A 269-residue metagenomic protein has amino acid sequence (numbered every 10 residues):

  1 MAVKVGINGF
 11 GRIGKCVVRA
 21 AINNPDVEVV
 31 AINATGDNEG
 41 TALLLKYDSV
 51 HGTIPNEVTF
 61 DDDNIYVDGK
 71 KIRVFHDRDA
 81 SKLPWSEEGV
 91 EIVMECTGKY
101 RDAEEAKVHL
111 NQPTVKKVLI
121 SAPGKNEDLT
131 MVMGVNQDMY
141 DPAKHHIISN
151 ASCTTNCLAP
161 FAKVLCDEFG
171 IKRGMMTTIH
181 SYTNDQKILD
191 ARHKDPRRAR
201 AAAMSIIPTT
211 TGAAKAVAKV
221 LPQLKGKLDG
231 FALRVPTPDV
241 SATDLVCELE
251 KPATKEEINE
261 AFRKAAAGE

Functional and structural regions predicted by a protein language model:
M1-A199: N-terminal Rossmann-like NAD(P) cofactor-binding subdomain of oxidoreductases, focused on the glycine-rich
E168, G174-T177, D185-E269: C-terminal substrate-binding/catalytic lobe of Rossmann-fold NAD(P)-dependent dehydrogenases
